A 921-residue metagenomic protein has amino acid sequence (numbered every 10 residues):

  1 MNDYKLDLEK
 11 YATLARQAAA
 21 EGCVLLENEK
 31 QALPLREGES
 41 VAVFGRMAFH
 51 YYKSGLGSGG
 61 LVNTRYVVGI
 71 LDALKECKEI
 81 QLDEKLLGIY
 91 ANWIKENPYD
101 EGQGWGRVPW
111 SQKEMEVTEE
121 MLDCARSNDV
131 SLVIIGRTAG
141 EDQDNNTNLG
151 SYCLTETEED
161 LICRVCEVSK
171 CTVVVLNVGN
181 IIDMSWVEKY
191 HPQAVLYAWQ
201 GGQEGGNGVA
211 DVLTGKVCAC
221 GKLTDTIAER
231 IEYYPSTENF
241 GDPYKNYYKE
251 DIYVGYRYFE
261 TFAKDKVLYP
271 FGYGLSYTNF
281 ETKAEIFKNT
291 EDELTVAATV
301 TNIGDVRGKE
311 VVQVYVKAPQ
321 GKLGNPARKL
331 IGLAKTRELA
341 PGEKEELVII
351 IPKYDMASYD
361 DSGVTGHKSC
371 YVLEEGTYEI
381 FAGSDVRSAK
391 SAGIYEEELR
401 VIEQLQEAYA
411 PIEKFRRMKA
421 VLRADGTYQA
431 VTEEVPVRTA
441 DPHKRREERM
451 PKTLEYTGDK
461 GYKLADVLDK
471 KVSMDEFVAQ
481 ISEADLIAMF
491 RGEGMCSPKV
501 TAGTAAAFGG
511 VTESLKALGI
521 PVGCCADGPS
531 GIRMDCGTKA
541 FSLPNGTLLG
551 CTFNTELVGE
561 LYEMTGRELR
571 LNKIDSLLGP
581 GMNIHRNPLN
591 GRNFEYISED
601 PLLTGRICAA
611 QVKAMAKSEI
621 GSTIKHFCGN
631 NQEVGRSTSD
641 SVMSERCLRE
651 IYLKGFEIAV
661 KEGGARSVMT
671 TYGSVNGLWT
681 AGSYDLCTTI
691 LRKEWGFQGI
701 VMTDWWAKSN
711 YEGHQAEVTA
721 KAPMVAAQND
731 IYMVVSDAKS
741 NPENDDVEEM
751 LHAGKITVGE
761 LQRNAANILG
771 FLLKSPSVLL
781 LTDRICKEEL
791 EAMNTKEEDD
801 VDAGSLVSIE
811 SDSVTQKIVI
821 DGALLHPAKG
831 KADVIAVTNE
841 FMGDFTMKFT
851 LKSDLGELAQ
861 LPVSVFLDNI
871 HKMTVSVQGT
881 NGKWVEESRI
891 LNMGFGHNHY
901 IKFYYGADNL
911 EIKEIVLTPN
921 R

Functional and structural regions predicted by a protein language model:
M1-S388, E403-T850, P862-A907, E911-R921: Glycoside hydrolase catalytic-domain context in secreted enzymes
L399-R400: Residues forming the flavin
L855: His-enriched metal-coordination microenvironments in redox/metal-binding proteins
